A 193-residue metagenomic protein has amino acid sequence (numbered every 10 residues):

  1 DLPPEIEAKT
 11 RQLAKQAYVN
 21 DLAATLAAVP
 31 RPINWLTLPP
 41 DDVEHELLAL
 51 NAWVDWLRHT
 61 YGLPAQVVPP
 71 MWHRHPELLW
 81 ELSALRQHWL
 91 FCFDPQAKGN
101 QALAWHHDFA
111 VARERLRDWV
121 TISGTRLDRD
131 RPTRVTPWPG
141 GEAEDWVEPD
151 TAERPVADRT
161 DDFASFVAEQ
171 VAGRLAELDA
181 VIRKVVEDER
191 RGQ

Functional and structural regions predicted by a protein language model:
D1-H45, W146-Q193: The feature captures two recurrent sequence modes
V29-I33, Y61-Q66: Short acidic (Asp/Glu) and glycine-rich catalytic loops that position anionic groups and cofactors
L48-N51, D55, G62-R134: Core of folded catalytic or high-affinity ligand/protein-binding domains in predominantly eukaryotic proteins
W53, L57-R58, L175, D179: Conserved small-residue-rich
A102-K184: Polybasic, proline/glycine-rich intrinsically disordered low-complexity segments
